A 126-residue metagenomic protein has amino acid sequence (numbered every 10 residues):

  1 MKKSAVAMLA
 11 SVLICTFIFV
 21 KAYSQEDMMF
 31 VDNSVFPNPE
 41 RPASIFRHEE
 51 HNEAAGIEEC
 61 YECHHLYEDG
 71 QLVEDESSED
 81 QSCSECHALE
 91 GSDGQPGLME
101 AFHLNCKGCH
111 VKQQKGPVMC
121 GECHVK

Functional and structural regions predicted by a protein language model:
K2-A5, V20-K126: Short sequence/structural segments immediately N-terminal
L9-F17: Bacterial N-terminal signal peptides
